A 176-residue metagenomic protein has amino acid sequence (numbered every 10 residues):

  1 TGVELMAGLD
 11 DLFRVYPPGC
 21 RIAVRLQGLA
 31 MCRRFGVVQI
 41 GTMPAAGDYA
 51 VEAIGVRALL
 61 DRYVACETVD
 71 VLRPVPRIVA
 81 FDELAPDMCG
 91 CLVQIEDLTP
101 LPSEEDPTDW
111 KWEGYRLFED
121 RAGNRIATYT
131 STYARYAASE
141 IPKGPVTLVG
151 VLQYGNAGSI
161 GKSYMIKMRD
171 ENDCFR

Functional and structural regions predicted by a protein language model:
T1-R176: OB-fold nucleic-acid-binding modules
